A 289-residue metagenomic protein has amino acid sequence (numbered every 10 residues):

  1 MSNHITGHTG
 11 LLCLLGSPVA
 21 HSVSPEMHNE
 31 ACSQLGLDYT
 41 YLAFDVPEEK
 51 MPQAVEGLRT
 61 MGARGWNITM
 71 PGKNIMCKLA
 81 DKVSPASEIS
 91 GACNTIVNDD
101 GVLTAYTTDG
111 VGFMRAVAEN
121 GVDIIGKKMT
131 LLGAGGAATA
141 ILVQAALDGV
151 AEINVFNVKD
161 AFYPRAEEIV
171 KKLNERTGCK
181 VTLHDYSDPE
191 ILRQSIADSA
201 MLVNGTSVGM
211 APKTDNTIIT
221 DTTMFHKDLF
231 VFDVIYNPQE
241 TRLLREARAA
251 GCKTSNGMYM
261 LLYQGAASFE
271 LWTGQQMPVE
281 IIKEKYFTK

Functional and structural regions predicted by a protein language model:
N3-N120: Phosphate/diphosphate ligand-binding glycine-rich loop within oxidoreductases
P18, V158-F162, N237: Residues in the short beta-alpha loop(s) of Rossmann-like NAD(P)-binding domains
L42, N154, S255: Conserved beta-strand positions in the Rossmann-like core of class I SAM-dependent methyltransferases
D99, V122-K128, F225-K227: Short helix-loop-beta connector
I125-R193, A197, M201: Glycine-rich phosphate/diphosphate-binding loop of Rossmann-like nucleotide-binding domains
C179-T254: Rossmann-like adenosine-cofactor binding region
D228-F230, V234-K289: Adenosine-phosphate binding glycine-rich loop
